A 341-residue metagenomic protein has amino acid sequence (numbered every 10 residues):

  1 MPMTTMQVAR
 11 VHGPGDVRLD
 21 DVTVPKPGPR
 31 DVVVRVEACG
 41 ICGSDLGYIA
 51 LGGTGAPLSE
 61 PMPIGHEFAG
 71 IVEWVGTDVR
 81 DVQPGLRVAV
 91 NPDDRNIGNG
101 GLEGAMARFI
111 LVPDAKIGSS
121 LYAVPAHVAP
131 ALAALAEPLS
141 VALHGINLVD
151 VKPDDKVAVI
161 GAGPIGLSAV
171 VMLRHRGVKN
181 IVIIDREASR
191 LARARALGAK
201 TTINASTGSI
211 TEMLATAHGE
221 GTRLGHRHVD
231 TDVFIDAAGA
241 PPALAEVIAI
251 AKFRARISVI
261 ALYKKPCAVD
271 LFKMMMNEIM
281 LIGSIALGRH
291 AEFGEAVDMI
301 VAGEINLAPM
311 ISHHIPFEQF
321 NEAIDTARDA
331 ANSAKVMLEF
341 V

Functional and structural regions predicted by a protein language model:
M1-I64, V341: Short N-terminal strand-loop motif that marks the start of NAD(P)H/FAD-dependent oxidoreductase cofactor-binding domains
P2-M6, T222, P241, A245-A249 (+1 more regions): C-terminal hydrophobic helical "lid"/dimerization subdomain of Rossmann-like NAD(P)H-dependent oxidoreductases
P25-C39, G52-D94, P125-H127: Glycine-rich beta-strand-centered segment in the early N-terminal region that forms part of a ligand/cofactor-binding
D94-I160: NAD(P)H dinucleotide-binding glycine-rich loop of Rossmann-like/cofactor-binding domains, especially the beta1-alpha1
A126, V159, R174-P242: Adenosine-nucleotide cofactor-binding segment
G166-L167: N-terminal Rossmann-fold NAD(P) dinucleotide-binding loop
V178, P241-A302, E339-V341: Glycine-rich phosphate-binding loop and adjacent beta-alpha segment of Rossmann(oid) nucleotide-cofactor-binding
